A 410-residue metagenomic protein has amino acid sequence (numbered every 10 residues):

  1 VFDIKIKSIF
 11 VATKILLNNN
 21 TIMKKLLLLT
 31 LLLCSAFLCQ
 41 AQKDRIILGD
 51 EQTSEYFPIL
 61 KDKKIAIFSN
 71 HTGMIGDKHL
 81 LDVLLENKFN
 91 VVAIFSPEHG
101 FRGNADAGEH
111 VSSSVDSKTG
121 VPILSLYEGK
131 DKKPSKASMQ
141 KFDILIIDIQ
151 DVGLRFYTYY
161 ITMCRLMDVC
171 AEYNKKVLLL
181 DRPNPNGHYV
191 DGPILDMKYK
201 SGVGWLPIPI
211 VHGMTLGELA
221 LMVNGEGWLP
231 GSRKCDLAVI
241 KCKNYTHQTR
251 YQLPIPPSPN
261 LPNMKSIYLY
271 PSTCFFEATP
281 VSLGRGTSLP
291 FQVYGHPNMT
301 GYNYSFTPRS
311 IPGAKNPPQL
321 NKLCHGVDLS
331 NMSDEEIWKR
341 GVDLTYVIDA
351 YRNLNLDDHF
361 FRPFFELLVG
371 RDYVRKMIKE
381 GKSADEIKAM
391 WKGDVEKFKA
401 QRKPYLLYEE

Functional and structural regions predicted by a protein language model:
V1-D44: Bacterial Sec-dependent N-terminal signal peptides
V92-G100, L180: Short internal beta-strands
G103-G108, L178-K200: Glycine-rich, charge-decorated loop segments at or immediately adjacent to ligand/cofactor-binding or catalytic sites
S112-F142: Glycine-rich oxoanion-binding loops at beta->alpha junctions
D151-M163: Glycine/threonine-rich flexible loop motifs
K200-Y270: Conserved anion/nucleotide-ligand pocket segment
K243-L320: Glycine-rich, aromatic-lined ligand/substrate-binding cores of catalytic and carbohydrate-binding domains
P290, Y294-K392, E396, E410: Conserved functional hotspot residues or short segments at active or partner-binding sites across diverse domains
